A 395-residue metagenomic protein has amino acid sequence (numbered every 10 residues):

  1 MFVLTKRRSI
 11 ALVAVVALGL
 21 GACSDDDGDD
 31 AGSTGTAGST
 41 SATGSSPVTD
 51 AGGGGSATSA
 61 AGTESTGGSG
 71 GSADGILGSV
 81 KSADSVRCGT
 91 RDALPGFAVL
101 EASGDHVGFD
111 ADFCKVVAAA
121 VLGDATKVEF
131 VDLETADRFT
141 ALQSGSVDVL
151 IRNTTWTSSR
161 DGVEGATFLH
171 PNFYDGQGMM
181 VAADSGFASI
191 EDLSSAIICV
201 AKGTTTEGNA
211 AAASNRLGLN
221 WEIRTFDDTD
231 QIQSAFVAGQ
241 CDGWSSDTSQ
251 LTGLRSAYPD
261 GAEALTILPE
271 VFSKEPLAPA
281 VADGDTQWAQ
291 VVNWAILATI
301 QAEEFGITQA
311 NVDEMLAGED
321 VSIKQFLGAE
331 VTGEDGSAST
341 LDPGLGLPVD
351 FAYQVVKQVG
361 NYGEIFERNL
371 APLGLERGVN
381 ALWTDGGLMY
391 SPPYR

Functional and structural regions predicted by a protein language model:
L18-A22: C-terminal motif of bacterial Sec signal peptides marking the signal peptidase cleavage site
C23-T34: Bacterial lipoprotein signal-peptidase II cleavage site
T34, V48-S103, G186-I197: Immediate post-signal peptide segment of exported/extracytoplasmic ligand-binding proteins
A61, G67-G71, D112, A119 (+7 more regions): Extended ligand-binding regions for polar small-molecule ligands
G71-L150, L347, Y362, L382: Extracytoplasmic small-molecule ligand-binding "clamshell" domains of the periplasmic binding protein/Venus flytrap
A73-D74, V128-T140, S185, I223-A238: Short helix-initiation/N-cap motifs at beta->coil->alpha
R87-G96, H106-V121, T155-T157, D175-S234 (+2 more regions): Bilobed "Venus flytrap"/periplasmic-binding protein-like clamshell domains and structurally analogous long
K115, A119, G123, K127-D192 (+2 more regions): Acidic, polar ligand-binding/catalytic clefts
